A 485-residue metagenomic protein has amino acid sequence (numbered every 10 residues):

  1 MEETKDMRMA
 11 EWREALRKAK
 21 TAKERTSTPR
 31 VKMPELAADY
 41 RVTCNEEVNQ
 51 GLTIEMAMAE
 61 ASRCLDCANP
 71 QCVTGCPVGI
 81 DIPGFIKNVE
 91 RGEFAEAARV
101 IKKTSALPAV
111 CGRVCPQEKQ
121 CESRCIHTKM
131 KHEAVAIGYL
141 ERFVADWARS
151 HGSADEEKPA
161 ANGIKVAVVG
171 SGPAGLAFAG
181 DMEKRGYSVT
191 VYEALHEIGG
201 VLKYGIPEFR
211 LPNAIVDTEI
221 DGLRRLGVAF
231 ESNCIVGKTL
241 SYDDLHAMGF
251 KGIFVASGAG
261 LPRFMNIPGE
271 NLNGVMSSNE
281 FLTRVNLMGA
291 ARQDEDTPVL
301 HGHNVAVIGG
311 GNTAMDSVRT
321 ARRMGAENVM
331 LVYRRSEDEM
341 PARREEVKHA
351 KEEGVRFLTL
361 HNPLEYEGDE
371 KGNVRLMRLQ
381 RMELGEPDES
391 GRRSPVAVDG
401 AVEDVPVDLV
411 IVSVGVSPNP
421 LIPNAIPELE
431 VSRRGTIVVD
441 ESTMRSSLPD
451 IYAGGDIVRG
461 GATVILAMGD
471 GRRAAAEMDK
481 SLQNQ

Functional and structural regions predicted by a protein language model:
R41-E60, I80-R113, K131-K158, V285-N286: Ferredoxin-type iron-sulfur electron-transfer modules in oxidoreductases and energy-metabolism complexes
D66-R91, V110-R142, T190, A194-E197 (+1 more regions): Iron-sulfur cluster-binding cysteine motifs and their immediate structural context in ferredoxin-like electron-transfer
E96, A160, K165-V169, D217-I267 (+4 more regions): Feature captures the FAD/FMN-dependent oxidoreductase FAD-binding
F143-A160, T218-K238, P262-M324, S432-S442 (+1 more regions): Glycine-rich dinucleotide-binding loop and its adjacent helix/turn
I164-T190, A314-R322: N-terminal Rossmann-like FAD-binding beta1-loop-alpha1 element of flavoenzymes
S188-V191, L195-L226, F230, V318-E365 (+1 more regions): Rossmann-like dinucleotide-binding cores of NAD(P)H-dependent redox enzymes
N271-G302, P387-G461: FAD-site-proximal beta/loop scaffold in flavoenzymes
S317, I457-N484: A conserved FAD-binding loop/helix module that cradles the flavin
